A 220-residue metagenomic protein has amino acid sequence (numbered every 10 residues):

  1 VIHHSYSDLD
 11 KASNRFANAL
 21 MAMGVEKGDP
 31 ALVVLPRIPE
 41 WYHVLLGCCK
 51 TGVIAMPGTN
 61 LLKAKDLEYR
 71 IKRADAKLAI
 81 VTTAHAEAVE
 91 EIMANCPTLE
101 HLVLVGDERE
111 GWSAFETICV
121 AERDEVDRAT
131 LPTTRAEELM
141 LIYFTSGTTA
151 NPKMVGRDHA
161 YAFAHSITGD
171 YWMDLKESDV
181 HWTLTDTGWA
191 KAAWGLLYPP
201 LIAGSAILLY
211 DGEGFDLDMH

Functional and structural regions predicted by a protein language model:
V1-L46, K63-E68, E116, V120 (+1 more regions): Conserved AMP-binding/adenylate-forming core of the ANL superfamily
V1-M23, K27, T51, A86-E87 (+3 more regions): N-lobe entry segment of adenylate-forming
H3-S7, M140-A164: Conserved AMP-binding A3 loop
A22-M23, L46, K50-V120: Structural core segment of the AMP-binding/adenylate-forming
A31, C48, A79, L139 (+2 more regions): Conserved S/T- and glycine-rich ATP-binding loop of Class I adenylate-forming
L35-L46, L61-K65, T185-I202: Conserved coil-to-alpha-helix start sites within the AMP-binding
L104, E110, E122-F144, N151 (+1 more regions): Conserved pre-ATP/AMP-binding loop-to-beta segment of ANL
F163-T183, T187-H220: Conserved AMP-binding/adenylation subdomain of ANL enzymes
